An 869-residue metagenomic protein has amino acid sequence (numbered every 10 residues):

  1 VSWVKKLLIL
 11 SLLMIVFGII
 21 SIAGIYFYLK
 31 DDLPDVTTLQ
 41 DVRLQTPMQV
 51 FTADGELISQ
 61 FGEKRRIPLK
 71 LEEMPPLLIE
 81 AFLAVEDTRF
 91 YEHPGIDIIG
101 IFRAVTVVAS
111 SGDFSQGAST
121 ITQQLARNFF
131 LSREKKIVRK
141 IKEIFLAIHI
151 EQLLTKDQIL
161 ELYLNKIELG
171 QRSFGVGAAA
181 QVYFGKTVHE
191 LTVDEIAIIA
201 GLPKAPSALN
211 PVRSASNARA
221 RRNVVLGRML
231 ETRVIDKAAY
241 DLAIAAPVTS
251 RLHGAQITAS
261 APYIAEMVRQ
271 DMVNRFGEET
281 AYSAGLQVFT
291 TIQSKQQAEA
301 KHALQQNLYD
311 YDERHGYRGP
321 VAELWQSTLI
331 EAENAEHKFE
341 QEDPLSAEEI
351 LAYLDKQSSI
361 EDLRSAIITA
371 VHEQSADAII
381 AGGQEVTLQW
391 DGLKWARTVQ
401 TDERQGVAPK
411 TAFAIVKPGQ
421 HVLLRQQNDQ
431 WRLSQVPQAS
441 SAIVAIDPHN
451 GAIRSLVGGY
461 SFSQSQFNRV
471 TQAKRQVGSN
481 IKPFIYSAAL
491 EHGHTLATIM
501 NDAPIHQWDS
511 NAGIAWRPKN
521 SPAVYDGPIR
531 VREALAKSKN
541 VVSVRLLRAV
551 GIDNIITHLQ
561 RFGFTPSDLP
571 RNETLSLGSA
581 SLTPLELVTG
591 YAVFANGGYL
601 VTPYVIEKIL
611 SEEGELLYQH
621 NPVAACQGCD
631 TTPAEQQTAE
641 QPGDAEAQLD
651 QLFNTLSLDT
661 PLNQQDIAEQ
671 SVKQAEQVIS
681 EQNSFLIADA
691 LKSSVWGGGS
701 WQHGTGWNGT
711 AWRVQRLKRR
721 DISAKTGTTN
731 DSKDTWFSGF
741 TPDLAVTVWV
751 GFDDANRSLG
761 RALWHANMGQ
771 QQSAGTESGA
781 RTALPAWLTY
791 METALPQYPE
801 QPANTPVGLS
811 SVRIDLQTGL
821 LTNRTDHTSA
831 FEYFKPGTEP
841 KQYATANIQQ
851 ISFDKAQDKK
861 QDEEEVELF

Functional and structural regions predicted by a protein language model:
V1-F51, R89, V108-A109: N-terminal type II signal-anchor transmembrane helix that functions as the membrane-insertion/stop-transfer segment
I22, D113-I379, L546, Q560-R561 (+3 more regions): Non-catalytic, structured segments within soluble enzyme domains
I67-E72, E403-F413, V436-S441, Q464-F484 (+1 more regions): Short active-site loop at a secondary-structure junction that contains or immediately precedes the catalytic residue(s)
L78, T290, S294-Q297, K301-A303 (+8 more regions): A penicillin-recognizing enzyme superfamily signal
F82-L83, M229, A300, E373 (+7 more regions): Active-site SXXK
Y91-I101, F174-G177, D236-D241, L490-S510 (+2 more regions): Short, well-structured active-site flanking segments
S110-K135, H189, Q256-S260, H449 (+4 more regions): Conserved catalytic neighborhood of penicillin-recognizing serine enzymes
I514-K519, G551-T589: Mid-domain, small-residue-enriched loop/turn segments at the edges of structured enzyme/sensor domains
